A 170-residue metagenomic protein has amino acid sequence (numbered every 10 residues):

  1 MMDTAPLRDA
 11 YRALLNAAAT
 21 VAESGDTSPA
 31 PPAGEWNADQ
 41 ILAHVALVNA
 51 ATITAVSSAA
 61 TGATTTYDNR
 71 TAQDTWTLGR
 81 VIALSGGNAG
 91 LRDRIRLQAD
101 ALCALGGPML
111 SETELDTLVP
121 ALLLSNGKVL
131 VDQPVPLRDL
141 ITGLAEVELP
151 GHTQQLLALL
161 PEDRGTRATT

Functional and structural regions predicted by a protein language model:
M1-A5, A51-A101, D163-T170: Short, helix-capping/interhelical loops that line the mouth of catalytic, cofactor-, or ligand-binding pockets
M1-D9, D26-V48, L78-R94, A121-E148: Alpha-helical scaffold segments that form or flank carboxylate-/histidine-based iron centers
D3-P6, D26, T66-T71, T77 (+4 more regions): Serine/threonine-rich low-complexity intrinsically disordered regions
R12-A22, N49-S57, R96-L110, L149 (+2 more regions): Structural signal for well-ordered, non-membrane alpha-helices
A13-A38, S58, G62-Y67, P108-Q133: Helix-loop segments that flank and shape redox-cofactor active sites
Q40, Q73, Q98, Q133 (+1 more regions): Residue-identity detector for glutamine
L140-T166: A hydrophobic membrane-anchoring alpha-helix module
